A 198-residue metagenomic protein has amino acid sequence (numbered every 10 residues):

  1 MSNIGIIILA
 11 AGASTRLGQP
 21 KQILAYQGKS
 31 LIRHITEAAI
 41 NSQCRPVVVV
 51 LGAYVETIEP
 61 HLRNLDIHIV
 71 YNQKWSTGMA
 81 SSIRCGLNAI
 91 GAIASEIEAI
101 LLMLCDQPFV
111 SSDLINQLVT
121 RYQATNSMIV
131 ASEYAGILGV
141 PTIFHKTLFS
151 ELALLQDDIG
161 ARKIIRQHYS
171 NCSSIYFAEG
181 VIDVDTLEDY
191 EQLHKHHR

Functional and structural regions predicted by a protein language model:
S2, S150, L154-R198: Conserved alpha/beta core of the MobA/IspD/sugar-nucleotide pyrophosphorylase nucleotidyltransferase superfamily
S2-G52, E56-E59: N-terminal glycine-rich phosphate-binding loop and ensuing alpha1 helix
L17, I58-L62, L118, L152 (+1 more regions): Hydrophobic packing residues within well-ordered alpha-helices of enzyme cores
Y26, V70-N72, S132, I175 (+1 more regions): Hydrophobic residues at beta-strand termini and immediately following loops that shape nucleotide-binding pockets
H34-A99: Conserved N-terminal catalytic core of the sugar/cofactor nucleotidyltransferase
A53-Y54, K74, G78, D113 (+4 more regions): Short beta->alpha linker loops
H68, M128, N171-S173: Conserved beta-strand segments of alpha/beta enzyme cores
S76-S150: Conserved beta-loop-beta/alpha segment of the NTase-like Rossmann-fold superfamily that binds/positions NTPs
